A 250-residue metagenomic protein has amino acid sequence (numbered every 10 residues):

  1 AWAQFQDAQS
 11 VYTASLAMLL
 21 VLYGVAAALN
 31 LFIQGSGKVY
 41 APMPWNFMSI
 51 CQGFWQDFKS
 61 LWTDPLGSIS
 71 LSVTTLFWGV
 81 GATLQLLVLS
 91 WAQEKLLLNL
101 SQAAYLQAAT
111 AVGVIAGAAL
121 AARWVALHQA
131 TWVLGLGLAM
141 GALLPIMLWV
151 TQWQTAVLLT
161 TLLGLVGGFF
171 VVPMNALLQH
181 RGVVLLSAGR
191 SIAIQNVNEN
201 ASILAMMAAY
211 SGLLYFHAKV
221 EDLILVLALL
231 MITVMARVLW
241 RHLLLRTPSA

Functional and structural regions predicted by a protein language model:
A1-A3, I69, F77-Q85, T110 (+2 more regions): Substrate-agnostic recognition of the 12-TM MFS/MFS-like secondary transporter fold
A1-L19, S90, E94-L96, L204-L227: Transmembrane alpha-helix termini and helix-breaking/packing motifs in multi-pass membrane transporters
A3, A116-A130, L214: Helix-to-loop junctions at the C-terminal end of transmembrane segments in multipass secondary transporters
A3-A17, K59-A116, T155, F169: A single, central transmembrane helix in multi-pass transporters
Y12, L16-N46, L239-S249: Helix-loop junctions on the cytosolic side of multi-pass membrane transporters, especially the intracellular loop
G35-S72: Juxtamembrane intracellular "pre-TM" segments in multi-pass secondary transporters
L71-S72, A104, L134, G189-A193: Conserved glycine-rich helix-kink/hinge and helix-boundary motifs of the Major Facilitator Superfamily
L138-Q152: C-terminal ends and interior cores of transmembrane alpha-helices in multi-pass membrane transporters/permeases
